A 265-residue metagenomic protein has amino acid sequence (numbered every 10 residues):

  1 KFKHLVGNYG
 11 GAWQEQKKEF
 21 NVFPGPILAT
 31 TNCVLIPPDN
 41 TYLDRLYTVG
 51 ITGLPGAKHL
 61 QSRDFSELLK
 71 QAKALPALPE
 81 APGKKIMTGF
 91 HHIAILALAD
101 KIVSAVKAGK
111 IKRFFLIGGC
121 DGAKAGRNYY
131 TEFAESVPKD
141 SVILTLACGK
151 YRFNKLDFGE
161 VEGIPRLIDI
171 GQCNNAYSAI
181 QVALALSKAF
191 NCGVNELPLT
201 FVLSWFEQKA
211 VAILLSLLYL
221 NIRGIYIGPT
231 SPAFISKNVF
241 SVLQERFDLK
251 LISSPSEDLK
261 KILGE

Functional and structural regions predicted by a protein language model:
K1-L214, I225-E265: Metallocofactor- and cofactor-centric catalytic cores in central/energy metabolism, strongly enriched
L217-L218: Long, C-terminal catalytic modules of enzymes
